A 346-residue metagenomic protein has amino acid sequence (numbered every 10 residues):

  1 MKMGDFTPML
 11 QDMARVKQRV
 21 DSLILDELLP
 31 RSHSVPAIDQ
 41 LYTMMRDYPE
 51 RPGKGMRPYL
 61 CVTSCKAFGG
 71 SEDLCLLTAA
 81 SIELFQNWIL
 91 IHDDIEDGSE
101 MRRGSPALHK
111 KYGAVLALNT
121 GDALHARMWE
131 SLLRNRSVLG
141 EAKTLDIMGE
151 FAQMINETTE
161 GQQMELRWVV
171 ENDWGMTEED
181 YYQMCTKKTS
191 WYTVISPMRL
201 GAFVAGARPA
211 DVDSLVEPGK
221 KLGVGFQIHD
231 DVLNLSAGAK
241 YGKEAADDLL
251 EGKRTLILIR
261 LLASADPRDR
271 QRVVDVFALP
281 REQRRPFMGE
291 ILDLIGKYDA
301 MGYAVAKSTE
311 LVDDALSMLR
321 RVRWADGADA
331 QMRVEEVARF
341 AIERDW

Functional and structural regions predicted by a protein language model:
M1-W346: All-alpha prenyltransferase/terpene-synthase fold signal
